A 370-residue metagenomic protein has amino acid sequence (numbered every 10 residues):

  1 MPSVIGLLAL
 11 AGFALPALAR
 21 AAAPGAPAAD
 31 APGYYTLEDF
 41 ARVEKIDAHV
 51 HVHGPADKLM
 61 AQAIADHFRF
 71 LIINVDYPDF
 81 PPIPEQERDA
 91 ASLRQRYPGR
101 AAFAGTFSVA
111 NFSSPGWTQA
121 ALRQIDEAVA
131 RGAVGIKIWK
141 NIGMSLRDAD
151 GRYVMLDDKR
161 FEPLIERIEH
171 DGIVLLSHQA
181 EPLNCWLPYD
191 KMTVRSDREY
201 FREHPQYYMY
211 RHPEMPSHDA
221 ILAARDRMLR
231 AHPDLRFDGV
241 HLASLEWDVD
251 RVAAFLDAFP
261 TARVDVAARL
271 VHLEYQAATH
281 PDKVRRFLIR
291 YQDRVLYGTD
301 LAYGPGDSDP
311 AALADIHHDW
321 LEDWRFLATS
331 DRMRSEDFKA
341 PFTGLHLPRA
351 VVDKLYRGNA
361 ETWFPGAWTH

Functional and structural regions predicted by a protein language model:
P2-R20: Bacterial N-terminal signal peptides
A21-R100, Q119-A120: An N-terminally biased module of ancient metal coordination in phosphate/nucleic-acid-related enzymes
P27, T36-E38, R88-M209, P213 (+1 more regions): Active-site gating/metal-coordination segments in enzymes
I46-V50, F70-I73, A101-T106, I136-I138 (+4 more regions): Hydrophobic faces of well-ordered beta-strands that scaffold small-molecule active sites in alpha/beta enzyme cores
H49-D57, D76-Q86, A110-Q119, L146 (+4 more regions): Acidic-and-aromatic substrate-binding clefts and catalytic sites of carbohydrate-active enzymes
Q62-A63, L93, A128, I168 (+2 more regions): Generic structural signal for hydrophobic
P213, S217-R227, H232-H370: H/E-rich (His + Asp/Glu) clusters that bind or coordinate divalent metals
